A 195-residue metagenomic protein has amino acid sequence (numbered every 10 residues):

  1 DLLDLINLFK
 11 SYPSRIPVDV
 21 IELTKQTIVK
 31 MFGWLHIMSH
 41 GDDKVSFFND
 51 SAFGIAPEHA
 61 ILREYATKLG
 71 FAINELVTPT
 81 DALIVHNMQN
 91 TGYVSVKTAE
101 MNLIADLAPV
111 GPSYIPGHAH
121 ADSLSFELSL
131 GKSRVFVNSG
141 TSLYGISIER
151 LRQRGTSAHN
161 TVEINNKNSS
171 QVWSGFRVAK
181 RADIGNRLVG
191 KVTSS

Functional and structural regions predicted by a protein language model:
L3-V137, A182, K191-T193: Carbohydrate-active enzyme catalytic cores, enriched for enzymes that act on polyanionic acidic polysaccharides
D50-A52, S142-S195: CBM-like, beta-strand-rich accessory domains located in the C-terminal region of large, secreted polysaccharide-active
